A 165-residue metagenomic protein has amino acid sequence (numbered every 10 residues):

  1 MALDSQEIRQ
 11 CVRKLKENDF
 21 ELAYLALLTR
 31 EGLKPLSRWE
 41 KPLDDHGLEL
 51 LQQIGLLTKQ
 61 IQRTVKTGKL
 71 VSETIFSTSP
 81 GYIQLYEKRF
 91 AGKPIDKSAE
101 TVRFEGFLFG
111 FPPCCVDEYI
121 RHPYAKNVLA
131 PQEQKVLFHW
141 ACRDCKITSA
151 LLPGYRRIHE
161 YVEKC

Functional and structural regions predicted by a protein language model:
M1-K93, F104, F111-D117, R121-C165: A conserved ligand/cofactor-binding region detector
A99-G106: An amphipathic, hydrophobic-aromatic interaction surface with interspersed Lys/Arg that forms lipid/phosphate-bearing
